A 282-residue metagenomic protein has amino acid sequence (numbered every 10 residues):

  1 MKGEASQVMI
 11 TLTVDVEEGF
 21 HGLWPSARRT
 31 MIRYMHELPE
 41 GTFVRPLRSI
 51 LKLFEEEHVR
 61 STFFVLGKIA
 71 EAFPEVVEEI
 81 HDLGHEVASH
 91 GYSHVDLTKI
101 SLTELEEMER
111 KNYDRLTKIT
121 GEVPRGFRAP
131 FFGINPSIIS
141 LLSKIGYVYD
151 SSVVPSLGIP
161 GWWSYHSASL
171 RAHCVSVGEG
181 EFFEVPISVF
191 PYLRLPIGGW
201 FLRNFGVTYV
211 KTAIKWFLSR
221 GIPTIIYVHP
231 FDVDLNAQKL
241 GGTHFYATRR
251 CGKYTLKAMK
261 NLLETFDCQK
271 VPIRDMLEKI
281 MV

Functional and structural regions predicted by a protein language model:
M1-G126, F131-P186, F190, V207-V282: Catalytic alpha-helical scaffold of carbohydrate-active enzymes acting on polysaccharides/glycoconjugates
P124, R194-N204: Surface-exposed cleft-lining segments at the edges of enzyme active sites
